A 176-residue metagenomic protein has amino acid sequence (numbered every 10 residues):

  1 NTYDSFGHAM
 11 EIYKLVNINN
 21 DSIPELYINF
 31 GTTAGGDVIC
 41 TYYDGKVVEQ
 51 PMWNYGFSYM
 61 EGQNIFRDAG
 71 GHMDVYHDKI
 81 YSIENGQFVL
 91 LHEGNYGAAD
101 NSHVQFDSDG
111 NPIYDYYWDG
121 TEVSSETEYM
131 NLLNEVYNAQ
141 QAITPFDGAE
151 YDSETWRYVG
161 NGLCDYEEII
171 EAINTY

Functional and structural regions predicted by a protein language model:
N1-H8: N-terminal "mature head" segments of proteins
A9-I18, G56-I65: Beta-propeller blade termini
N17-I23, Y42-K46, S82-F88: A short, structured loop/turn motif at beta-sheet edges
N19-F30, Q63-D68: Acidic/hydrophobic-patterned starts of short beta strands in beta-sheet-rich repeat architectures
T33-I39, V75-I80: Structural motif
G36-M60: Extracellular C-terminal loop/segment signatures of secreted glycoproteins
D37, V47, N64-F66, F88 (+1 more regions): Hydrophobic residues embedded in beta-strands of well-ordered beta-sheets
D68-Y176: Acidic, small-residue rich beta-repeat scaffolds with periodic aromatic anchors
